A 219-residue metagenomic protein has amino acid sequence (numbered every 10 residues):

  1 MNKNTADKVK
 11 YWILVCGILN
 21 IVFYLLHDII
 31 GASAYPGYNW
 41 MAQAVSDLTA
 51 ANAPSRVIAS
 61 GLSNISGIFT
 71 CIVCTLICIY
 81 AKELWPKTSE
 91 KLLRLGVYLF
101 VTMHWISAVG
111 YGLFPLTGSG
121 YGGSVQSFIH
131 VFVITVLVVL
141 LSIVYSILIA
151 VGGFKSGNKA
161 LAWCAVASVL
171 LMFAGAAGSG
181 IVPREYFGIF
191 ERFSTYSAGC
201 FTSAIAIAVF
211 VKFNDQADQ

Functional and structural regions predicted by a protein language model:
M1-V9: Short, Lys/Arg-rich, polar N-terminal cytosolic tail immediately upstream of the first transmembrane signal-anchor
K8-S33: N-terminal signal-anchor transmembrane alpha helix
K10-G17, P86-T102, N158-A165: Interfacial segments of alpha-helical transmembrane regions
L26-P36, W40, I106-G123, L170-E185: C-terminal ends of transmembrane alpha-helices and the immediately adjacent extracellular/lumenal or cytosolic loop
L48-I68: Interfacial helix-start motif at the membrane-water boundary
I65-R94, I143-F154: Internal transmembrane alpha-helix with an interfacial aromatic "cap," most often the third helix
I106-L148: Membrane-proximal helix-loop-helix units in multi-pass membrane proteins
L148-Q219: Terminal transmembrane helical module of multi-pass membrane proteins
